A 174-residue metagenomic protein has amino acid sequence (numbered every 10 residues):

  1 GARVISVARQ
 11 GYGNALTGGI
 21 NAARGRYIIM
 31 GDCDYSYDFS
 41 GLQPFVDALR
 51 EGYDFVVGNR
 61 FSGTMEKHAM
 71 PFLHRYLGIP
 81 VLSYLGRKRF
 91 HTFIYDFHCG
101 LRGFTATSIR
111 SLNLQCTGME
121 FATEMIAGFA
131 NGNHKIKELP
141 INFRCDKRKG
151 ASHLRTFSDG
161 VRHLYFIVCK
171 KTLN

Functional and structural regions predicted by a protein language model:
G1-I5: Acidic donor-binding segment of Leloir-type glycosyltransferases
V7-A22, Y27, F39-M119, C145-L154 (+1 more regions): Acceptor/aglycone-binding surface of glycosyltransferases and processive sugar-polymer synthases
Y35-Y37: Acidic metal-phosphate-binding loop of nucleotide-sugar-dependent transferases
K88, G132, K170: Phosphate/oxyanion-binding loops and surfaces in catalytic or ligand/nucleic-acid-binding neighborhoods
T92-F93, L114-T117, I126-R144: Catalytic donor-sugar/metal-binding loop of nucleotide-sugar-dependent glycosyltransferases
T123: DNA-recognition element of transcription regulators
H163-N174: C-terminal, non-catalytic tails of nucleotide-sugar-dependent glycosyltransferases
